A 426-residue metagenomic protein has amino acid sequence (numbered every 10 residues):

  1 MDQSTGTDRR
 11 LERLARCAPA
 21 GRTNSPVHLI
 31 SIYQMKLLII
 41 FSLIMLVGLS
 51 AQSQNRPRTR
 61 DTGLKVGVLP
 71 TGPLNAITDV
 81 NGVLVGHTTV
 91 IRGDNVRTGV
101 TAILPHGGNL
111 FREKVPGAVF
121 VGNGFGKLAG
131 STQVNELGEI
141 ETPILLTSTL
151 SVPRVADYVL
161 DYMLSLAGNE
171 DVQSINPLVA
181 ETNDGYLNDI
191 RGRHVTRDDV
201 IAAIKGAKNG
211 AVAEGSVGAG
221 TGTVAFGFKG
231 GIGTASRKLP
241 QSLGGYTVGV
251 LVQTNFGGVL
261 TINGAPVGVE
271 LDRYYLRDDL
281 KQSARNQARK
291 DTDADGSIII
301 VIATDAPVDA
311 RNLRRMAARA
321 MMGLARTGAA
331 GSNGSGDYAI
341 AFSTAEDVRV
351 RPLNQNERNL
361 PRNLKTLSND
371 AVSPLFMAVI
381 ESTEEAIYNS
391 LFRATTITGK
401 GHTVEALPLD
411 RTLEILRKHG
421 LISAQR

Functional and structural regions predicted by a protein language model:
S4, R13: Cationic, low-complexity basic patches in intrinsically disordered or flexible, solvent-exposed regions
R10-L11, A20, I32, I44: Short, linear, compositionally biased motifs with a strong N-terminal bias
C17-S25: N-terminal polybasic/positive-inside topogenic patches
L38-V47: Sec-dependent N-terminal signal peptides
L49-S53: Sec/Tat signal peptide C-region and signal peptidase I cleavage site
Q54-R426: Alpha/propeptide regions of enzymes that mature by internal proteolysis
